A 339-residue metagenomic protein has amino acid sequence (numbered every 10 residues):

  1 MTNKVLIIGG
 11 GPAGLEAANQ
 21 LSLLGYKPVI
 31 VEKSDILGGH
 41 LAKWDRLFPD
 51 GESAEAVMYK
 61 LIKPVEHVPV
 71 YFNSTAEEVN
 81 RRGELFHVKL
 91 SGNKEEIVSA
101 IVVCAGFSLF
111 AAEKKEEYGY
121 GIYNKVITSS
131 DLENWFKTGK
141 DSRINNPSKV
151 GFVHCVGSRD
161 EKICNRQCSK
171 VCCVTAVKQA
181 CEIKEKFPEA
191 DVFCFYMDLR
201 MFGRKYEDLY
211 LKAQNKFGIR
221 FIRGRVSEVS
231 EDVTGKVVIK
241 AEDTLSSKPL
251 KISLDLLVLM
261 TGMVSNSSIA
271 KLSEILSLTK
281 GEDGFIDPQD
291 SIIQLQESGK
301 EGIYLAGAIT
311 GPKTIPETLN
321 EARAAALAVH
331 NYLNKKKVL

Functional and structural regions predicted by a protein language model:
M1-L339: Residues forming the flavin
